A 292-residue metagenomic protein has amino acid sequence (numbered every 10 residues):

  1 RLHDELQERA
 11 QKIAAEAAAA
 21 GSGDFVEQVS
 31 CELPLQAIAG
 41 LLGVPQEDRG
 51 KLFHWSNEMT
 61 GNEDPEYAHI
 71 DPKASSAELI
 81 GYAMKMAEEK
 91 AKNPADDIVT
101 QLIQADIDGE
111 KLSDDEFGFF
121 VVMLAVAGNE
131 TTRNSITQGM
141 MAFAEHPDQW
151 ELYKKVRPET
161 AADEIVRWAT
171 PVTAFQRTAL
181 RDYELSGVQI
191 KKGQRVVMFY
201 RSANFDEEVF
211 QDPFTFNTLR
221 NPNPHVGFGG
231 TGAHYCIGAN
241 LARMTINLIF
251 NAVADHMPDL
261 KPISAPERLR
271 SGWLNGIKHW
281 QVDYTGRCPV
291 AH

Functional and structural regions predicted by a protein language model:
R1-H292: Cytochrome P450
